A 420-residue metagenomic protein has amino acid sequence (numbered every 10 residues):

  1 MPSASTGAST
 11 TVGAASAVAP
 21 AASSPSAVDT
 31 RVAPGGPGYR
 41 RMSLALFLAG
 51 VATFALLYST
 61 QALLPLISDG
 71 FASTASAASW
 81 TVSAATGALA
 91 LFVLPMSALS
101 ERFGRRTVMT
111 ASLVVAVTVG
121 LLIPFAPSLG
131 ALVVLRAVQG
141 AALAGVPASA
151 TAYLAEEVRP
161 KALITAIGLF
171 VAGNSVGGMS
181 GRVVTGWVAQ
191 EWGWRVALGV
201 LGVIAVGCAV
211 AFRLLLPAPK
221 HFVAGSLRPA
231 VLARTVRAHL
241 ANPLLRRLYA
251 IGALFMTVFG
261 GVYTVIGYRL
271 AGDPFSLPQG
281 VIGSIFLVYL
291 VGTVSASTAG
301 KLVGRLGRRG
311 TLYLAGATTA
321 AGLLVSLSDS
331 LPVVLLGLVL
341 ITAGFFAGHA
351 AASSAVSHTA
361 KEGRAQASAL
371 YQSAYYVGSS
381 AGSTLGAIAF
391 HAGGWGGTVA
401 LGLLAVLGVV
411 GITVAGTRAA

Functional and structural regions predicted by a protein language model:
D29-G36, P217-Y249: Juxtamembrane intracellular "pre-TM" segments in multi-pass secondary transporters
A72, G104, F125-A131, R159 (+1 more regions): Helix-breaking motifs and short loop linkers at transmembrane-helix boundaries and internal kinks in secondary membrane
L91-P127: Conserved MFS/SLC helix-loop-helix module at the cytosolic interface between two early adjacent transmembrane helices
V93-R105, V294-R308, F390: Helix-to-loop junctions at the C-terminal end of transmembrane segments in multipass secondary transporters
V119, G130-Q139, P332-L340: Paired small-residue
L135-S175: Cytoplasmic helix-loop-helix junction between adjacent transmembrane helices in 12-TM secondary transporters
P160-K161, T165-L216: Helix-loop-helix hairpin linking two adjacent transmembrane segments in secondary transporters
R309-A352: C-terminal transmembrane helical hairpin of 12-TM major facilitator-type secondary transporters
